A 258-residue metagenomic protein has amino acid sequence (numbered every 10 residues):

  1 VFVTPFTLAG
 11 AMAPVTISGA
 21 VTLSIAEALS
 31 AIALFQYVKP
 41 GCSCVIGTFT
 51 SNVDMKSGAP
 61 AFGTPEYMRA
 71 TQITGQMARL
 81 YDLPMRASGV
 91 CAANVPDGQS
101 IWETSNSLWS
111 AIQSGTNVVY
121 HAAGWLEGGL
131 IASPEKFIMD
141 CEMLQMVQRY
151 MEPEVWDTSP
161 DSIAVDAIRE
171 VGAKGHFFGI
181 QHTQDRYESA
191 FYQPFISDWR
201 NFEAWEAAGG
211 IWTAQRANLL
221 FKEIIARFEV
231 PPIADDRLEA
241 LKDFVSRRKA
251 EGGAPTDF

Functional and structural regions predicted by a protein language model:
V1-M143: Glycine-rich anion/phosphate-binding loop at the beta-strand->alpha-helix junction
E135-F258: Catalytic-core signal marking the mid-to-C-terminal active-site face
